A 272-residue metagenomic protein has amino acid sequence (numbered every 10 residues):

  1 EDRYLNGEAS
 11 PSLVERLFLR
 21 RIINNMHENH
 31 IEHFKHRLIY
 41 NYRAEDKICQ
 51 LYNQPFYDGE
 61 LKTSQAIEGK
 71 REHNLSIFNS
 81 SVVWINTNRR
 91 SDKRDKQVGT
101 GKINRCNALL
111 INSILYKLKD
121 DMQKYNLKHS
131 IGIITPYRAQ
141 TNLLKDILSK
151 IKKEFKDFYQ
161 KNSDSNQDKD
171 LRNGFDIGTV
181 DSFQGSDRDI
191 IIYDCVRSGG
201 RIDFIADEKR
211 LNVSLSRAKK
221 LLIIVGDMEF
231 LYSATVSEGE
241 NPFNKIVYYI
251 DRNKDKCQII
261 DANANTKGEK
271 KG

Functional and structural regions predicted by a protein language model:
E1-G272: Conserved helicase motor core of SF1/SF2 NTP-dependent helicases
